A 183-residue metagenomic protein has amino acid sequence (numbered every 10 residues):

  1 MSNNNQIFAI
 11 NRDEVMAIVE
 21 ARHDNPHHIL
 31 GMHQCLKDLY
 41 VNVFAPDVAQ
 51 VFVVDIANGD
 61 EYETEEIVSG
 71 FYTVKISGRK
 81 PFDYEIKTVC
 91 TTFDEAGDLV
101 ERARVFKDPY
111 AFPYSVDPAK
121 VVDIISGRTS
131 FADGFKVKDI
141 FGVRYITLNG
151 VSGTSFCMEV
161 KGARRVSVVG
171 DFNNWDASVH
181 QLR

Functional and structural regions predicted by a protein language model:
S2-D47, V100-R164: Non-catalytic, glycine-rich low-complexity segments
N5, P81-D83: Generic detection of long, well-ordered alpha-helical segments
M32, Y40-P81, V89-F112, L148 (+1 more regions): Aromatic-rich carbohydrate-binding modules that target alpha-glucans
